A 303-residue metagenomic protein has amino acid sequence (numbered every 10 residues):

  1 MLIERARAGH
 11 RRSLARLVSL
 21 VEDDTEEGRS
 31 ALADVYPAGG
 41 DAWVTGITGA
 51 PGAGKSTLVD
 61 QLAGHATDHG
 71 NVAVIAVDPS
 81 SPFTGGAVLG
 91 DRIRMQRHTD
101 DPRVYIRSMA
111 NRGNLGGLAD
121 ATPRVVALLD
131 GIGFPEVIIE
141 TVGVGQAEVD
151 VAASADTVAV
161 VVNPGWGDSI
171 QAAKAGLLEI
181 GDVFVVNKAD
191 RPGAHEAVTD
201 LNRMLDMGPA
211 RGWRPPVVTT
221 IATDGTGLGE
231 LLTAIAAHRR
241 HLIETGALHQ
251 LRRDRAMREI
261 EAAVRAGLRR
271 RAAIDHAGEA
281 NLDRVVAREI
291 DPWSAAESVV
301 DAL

Functional and structural regions predicted by a protein language model:
M1-A53, V59-A147, S154-S169: Nucleotide-state-sensitive switch-loop elements of NTP-binding domains
I3, V18-S19, V186, V218 (+1 more regions): Amphipathic alpha-helical segments within well-ordered protein domains
E4-R5, I47, P51, S56-V59 (+6 more regions): Expand to "…catalyze enediolate/carbanion chemistry for C-C bond making/breaking, isomerization, decarboxylation
L14, G28, L32, T122 (+6 more regions): A general structural signal for well-ordered alpha-helical segments in protein cores
S19-E26, P37, D68, G131 (+5 more regions): Generic secondary-structure signature for well-ordered alpha-helical cores
L129, T141-V186, R191-D200, M204: Conserved P-loop NTPase nucleotide-binding/switch module
V183, A189-H241: Canonical P-loop GTPase G-domain recognition
E230-L303: Long, well-ordered amphipathic alpha-helical subdomains in the mid-to-C-terminal portions of large enzyme subunits
